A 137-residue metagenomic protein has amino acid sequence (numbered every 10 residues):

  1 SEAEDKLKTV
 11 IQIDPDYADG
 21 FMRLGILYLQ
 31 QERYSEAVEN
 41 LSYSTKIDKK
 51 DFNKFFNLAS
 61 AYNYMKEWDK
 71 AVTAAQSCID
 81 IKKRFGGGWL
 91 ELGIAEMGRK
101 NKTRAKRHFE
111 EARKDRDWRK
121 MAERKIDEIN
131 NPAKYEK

Functional and structural regions predicted by a protein language model:
S1-T9, Q30-Y43, Y64-S77, R99-E111 (+1 more regions): Structural signature of tandem alpha-helical TPR/SEL1-like repeats, specifically the intra-repeat loop/turn
V10, Y17-Q30: N-terminal leader/targeting helix
I13, I47, I81, K114-D115: Structural marker of alpha-solenoid helical repeat scaffolds
D16, K50-D51, R84, D117-W118: Short coil loop/turn residues that delineate tetratricopeptide repeat
